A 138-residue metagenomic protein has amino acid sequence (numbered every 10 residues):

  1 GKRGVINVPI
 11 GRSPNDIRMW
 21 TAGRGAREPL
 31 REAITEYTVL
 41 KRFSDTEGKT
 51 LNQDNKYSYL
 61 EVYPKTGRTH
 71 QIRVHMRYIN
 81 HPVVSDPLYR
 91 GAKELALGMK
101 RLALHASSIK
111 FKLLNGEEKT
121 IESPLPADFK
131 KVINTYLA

Functional and structural regions predicted by a protein language model:
G1-A138: RNA pseudouridine synthases
